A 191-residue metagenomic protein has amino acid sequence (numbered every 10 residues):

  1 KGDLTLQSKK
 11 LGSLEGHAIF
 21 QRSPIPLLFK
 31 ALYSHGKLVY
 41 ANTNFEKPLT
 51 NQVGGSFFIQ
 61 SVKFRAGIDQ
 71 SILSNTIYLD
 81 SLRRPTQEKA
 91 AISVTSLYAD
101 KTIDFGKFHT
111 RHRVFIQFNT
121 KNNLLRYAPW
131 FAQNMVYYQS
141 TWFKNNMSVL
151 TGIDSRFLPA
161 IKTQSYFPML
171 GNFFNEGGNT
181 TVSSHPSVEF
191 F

Functional and structural regions predicted by a protein language model:
K1-F191: Exposed, low-structure sequence patches enriched in small/polar residues
